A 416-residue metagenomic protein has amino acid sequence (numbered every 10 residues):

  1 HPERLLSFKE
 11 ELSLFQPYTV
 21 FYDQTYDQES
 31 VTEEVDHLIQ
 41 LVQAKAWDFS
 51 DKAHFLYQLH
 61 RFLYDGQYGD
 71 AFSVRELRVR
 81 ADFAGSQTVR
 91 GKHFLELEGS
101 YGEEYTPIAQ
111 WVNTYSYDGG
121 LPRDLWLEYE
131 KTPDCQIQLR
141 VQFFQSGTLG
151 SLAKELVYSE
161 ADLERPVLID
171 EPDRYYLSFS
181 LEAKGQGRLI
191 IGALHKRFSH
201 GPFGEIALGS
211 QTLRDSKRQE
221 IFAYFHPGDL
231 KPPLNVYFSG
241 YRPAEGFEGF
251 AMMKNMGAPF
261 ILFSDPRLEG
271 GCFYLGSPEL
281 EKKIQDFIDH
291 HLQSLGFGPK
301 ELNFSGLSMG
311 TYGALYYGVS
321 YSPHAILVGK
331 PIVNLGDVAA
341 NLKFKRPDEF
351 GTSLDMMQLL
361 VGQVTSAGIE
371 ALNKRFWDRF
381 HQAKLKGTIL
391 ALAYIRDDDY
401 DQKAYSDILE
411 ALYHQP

Functional and structural regions predicted by a protein language model:
D48, K52-R80, S406-P416: C-terminal catalytic histidine-bearing segment of alpha/beta-hydrolase fold enzymes
Y64-L208: Beta-strand-enriched, solvent-exposed domains that form extended recognition/catalytic surfaces
K231-G240: Short beta-strand element of the alpha/beta-hydrolase
Y274-F297: Alpha/beta-hydrolase active-site loop
G296-S308: Alpha/beta-hydrolase fold nucleophile elbow
G306-G318: Glycine-rich nucleophile elbow surrounding the catalytic serine of serine-hydrolase chemistry
V319-V361: Hydrolase active-site cap/lid region
R346-Q415: The feature captures the conserved acid-bearing segment of alpha/beta-hydrolase catalytic domains
